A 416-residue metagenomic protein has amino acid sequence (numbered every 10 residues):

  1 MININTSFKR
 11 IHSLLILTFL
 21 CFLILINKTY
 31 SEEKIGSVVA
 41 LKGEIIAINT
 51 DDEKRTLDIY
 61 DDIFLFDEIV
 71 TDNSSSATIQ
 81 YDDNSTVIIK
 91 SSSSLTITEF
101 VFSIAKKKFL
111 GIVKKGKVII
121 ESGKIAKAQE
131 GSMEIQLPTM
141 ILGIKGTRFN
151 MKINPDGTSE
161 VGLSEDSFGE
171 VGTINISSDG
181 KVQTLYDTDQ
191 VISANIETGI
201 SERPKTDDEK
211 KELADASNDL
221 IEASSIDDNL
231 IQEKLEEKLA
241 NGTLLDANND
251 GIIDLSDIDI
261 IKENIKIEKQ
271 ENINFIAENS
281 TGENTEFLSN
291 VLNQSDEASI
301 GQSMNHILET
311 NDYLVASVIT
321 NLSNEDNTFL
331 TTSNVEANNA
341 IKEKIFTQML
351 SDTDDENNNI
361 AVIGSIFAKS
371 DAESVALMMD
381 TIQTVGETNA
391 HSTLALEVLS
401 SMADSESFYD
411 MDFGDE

Functional and structural regions predicted by a protein language model:
I2-L15, Y30-E33, K54-D58, I104-K108 (+2 more regions): C-terminal interaction modules
L15-I24: Bacterial N-terminal signal peptides
L23, D51, L57, K127-Q129 (+1 more regions): A generic, residue-level signal for flexible/boundary positions that often mark functional hotspots
I26, F66-E68, I119-E121: Short, charged, low-hydrophobicity "junction" segments
E32-D51, D72-S75, S91-S93, I97-F100 (+6 more regions): Glycine- and acidic-residue-biased ligand/ion/polar-headgroup-sensing regions
E53, I59-D61, D67-E68, N73-V87 (+1 more regions): N-terminal beta-strand/beta-hairpin edge segment
I63, E68, I89, N305 (+1 more regions): Residue-level detection of beta-strand scaffold positions
